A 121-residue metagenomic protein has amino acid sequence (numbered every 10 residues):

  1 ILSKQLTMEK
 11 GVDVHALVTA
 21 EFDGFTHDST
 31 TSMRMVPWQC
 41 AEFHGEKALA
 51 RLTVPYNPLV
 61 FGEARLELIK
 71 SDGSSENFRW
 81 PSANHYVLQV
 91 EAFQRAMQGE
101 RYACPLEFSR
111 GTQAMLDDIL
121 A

Functional and structural regions predicted by a protein language model:
I1-P58, V90-E100: Contiguous beta-strand/loop segments that form the cofactor/metal-binding neighborhood of enzyme cores
V14, E63-R65, M115-D117: Short secondary-structure transition/capping segments
V18-A20, I69, I119-L120: Alpha-helix boundary/capping detector
A41, V60-S71: Short polybasic amphipathic segments
V60, N77-E91, C104: Active-site loop of classical SDR/Rossmann-like NAD(P)-dependent oxidoreductases, centered on the catalytic Tyr-X3-Lys
I69-R79: Short, local alpha-helical segments
A92-A121: C-terminal helix-rich "cap/oligomerization" subdomain common to oxidoreductases
